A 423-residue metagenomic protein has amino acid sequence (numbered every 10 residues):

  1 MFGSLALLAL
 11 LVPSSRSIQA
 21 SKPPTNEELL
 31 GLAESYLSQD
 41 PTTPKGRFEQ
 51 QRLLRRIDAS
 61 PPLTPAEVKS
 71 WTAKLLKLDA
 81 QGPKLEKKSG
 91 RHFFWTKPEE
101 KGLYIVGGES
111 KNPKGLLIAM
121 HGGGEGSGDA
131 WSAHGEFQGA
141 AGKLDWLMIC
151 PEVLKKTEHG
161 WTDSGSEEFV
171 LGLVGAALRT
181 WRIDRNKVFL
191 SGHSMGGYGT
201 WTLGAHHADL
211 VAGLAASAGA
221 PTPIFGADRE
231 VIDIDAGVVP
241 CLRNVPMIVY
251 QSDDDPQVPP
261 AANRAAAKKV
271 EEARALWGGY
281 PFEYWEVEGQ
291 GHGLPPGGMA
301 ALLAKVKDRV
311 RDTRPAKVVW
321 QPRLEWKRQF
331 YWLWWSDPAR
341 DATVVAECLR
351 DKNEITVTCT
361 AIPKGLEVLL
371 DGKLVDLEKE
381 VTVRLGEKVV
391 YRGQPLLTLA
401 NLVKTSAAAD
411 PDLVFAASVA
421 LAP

Functional and structural regions predicted by a protein language model:
R16-G115, V389, T398-D412: A domain-start/cap signature at the N-terminus of enzymes
I18-N26, P256, P260-P363: C-terminal catalytic histidine-bearing segment of alpha/beta-hydrolase fold enzymes
G108-N112, E158-M195, A205-V211: Gly/Ser-rich "nucleophile elbow"/oxyanion-hole loop immediately N-terminal to the catalytic nucleophile in hydrolases
P113-R179: Active-site machinery of serine-nucleophile hydrolases
G123, V153, D253-P256, G289-G291: Acidic beta-to-alpha connecting loop that harbors the catalytic carboxylate
E125, N186-C241: Primarily recognizes the serine-hydrolase "nucleophile elbow" in alpha/beta-hydrolase and SGNH/GDSL folds
L242, I248-Q251, D255: Short beta-strand/loop motif that positions the catalytic acidic residue of the alpha/beta-hydrolase fold
Q321-P423: C-terminal beta-sandwich/jelly-roll accessory domains of carbohydrate-active enzymes
